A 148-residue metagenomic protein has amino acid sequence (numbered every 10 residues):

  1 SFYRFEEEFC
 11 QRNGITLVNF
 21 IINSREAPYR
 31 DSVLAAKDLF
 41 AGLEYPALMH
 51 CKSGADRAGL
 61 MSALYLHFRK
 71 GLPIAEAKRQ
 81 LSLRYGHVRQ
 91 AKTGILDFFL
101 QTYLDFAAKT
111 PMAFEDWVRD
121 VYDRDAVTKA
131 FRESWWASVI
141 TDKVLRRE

Functional and structural regions predicted by a protein language model:
S1-A47, L60-E148: Cys-dependent protein tyrosine phosphatase-like superfamily
H50-C51: Catalytic alpha/beta core domains of metabolic enzymes, predominantly
G54: Substrate/cofactor-recognition hotspot
R57: Conserved lysine of the Walker
